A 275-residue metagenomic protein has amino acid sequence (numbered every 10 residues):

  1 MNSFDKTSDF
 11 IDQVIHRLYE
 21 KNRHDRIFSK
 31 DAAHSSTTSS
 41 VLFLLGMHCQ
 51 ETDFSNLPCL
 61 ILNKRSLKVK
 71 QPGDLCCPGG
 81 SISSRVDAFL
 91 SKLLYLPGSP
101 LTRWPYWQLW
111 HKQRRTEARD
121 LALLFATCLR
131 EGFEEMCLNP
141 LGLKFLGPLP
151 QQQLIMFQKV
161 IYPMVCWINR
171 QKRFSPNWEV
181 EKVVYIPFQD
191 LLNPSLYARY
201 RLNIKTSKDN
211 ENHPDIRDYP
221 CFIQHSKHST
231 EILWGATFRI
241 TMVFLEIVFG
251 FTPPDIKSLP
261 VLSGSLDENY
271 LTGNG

Functional and structural regions predicted by a protein language model:
M1-V180, F188-G275: N-terminal leader/linker segments that precede catalytic domains of diphosphate-processing enzymes
V183: Amphipathic alpha-helical interface segments
